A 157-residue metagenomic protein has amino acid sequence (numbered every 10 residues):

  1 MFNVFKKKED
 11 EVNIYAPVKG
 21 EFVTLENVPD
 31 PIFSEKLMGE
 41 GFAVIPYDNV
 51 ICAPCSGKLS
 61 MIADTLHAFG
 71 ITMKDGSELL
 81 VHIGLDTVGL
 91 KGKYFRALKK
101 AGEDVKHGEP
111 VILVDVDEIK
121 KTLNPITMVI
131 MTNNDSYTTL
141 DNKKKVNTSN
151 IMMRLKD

Functional and structural regions predicted by a protein language model:
M1-D157: Contiguous, well-folded functional domains in the mature portion of proteins
